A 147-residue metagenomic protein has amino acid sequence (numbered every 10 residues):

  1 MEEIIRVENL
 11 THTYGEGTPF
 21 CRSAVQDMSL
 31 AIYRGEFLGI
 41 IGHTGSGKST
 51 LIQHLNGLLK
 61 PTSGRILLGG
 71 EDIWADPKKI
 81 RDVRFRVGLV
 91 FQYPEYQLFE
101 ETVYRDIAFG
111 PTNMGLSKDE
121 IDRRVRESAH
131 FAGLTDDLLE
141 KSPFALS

Functional and structural regions predicted by a protein language model:
M1-I4, T13-D27, D76-K79, K118: A short, flexible loop at the N-terminus of ABC-type nucleotide-binding domains that lies
E16, R65-D82: ABC ATPase NBD Q-loop/coupling interface
G39, R81-F91, E101, A108: ABC nucleotide-binding domain signature
I41-H43: The feature captures the beta-strand-to-loop junction immediately N-terminal to the Walker
N56: Helix-to-loop junction immediately C-terminal to a conserved catalytic motif
E95, Y104-T112, D122, R126: Short helical segment in ABC ATPase nucleotide-binding domains corresponding to the A-loop/adjacent helical element
D119-D137: Conserved ABC ATPase "signature" region
S142-S147: Conserved ABC ATPase signature
